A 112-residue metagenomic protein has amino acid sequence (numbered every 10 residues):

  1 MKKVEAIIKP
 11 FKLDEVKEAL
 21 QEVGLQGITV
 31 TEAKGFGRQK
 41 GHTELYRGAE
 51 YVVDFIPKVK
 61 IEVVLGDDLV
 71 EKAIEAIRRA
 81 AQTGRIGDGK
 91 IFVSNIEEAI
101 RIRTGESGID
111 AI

Functional and structural regions predicted by a protein language model:
M1-I112: Positively charged, small/polar-rich N-terminal and surface patches that mediate targeting and assembly and bind
